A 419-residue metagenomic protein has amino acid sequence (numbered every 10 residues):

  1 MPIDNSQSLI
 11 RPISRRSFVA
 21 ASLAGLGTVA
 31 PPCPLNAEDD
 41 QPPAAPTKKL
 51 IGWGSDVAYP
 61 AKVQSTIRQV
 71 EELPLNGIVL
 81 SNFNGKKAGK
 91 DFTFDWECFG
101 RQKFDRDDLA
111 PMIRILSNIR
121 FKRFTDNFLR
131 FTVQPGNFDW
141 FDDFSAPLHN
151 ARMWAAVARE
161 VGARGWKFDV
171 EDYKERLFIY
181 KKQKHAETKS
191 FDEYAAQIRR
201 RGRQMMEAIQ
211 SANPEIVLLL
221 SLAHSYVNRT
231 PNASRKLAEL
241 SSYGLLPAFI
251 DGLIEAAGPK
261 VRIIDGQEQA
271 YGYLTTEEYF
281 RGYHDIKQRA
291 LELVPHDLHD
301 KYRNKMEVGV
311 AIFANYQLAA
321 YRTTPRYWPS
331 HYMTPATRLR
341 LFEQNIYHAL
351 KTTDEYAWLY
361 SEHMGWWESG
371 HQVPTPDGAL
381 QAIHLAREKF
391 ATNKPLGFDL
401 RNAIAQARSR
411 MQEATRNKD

Functional and structural regions predicted by a protein language model:
M1, L35-A37, R416: Exposed, low-complexity/repetitive linear segments and helix-based recognition motifs, biased toward charged/polar
M1, S6-L9, P32, R152-A156: Compositionally biased, low-complexity segments enriched in small residues
P2-G25: N-terminal secretory signal peptides and thylakoid transit peptides that target proteins across membranes
Q7-S8, R16, C33, L129 (+2 more regions): Short non-domain terminal segments
P12, P32-A45: C-terminal segment of N-terminal export signals and the immediately downstream linker at the start of the mature
G25-P32: Hydrophobic h-region of N-terminal signal peptides that target proteins for export in Gram-negative bacteria
D40-D419: Glycan-processing catalytic domains of CAZymes
